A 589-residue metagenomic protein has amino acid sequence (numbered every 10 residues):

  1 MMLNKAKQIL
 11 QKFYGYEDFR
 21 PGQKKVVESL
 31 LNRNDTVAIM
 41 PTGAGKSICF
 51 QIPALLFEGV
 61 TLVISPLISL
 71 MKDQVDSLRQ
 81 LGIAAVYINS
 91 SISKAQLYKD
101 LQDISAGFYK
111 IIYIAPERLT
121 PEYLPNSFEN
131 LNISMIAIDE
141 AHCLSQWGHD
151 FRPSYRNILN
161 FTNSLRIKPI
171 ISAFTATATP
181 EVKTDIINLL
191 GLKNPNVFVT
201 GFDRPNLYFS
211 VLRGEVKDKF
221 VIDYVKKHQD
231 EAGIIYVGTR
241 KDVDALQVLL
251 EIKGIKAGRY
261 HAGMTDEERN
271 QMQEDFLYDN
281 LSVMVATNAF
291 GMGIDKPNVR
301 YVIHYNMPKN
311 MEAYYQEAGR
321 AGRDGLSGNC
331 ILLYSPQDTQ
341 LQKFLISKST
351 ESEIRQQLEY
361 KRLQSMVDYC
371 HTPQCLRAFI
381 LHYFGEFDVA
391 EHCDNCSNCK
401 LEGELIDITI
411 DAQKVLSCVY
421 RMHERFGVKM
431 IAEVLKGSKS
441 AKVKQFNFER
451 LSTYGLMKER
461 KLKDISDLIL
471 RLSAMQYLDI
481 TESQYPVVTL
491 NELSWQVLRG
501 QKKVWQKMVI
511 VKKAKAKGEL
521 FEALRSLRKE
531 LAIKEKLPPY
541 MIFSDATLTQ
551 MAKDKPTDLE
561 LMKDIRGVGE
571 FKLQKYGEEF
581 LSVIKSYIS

Functional and structural regions predicted by a protein language model:
M1-A6, E359-Y360, A378, D388-S589: Accessory DNA-binding and partner-docking regions appended to nucleic-acid-acting proteins, especially the terminal
M2-F13, E17, P21, K25-S47 (+4 more regions): Helicase motor core with emphasis on the C-terminal RecA-like subdomain
K25, K94, S365, K414-S417 (+1 more regions): Pre-recognition alpha-helix immediately N-terminal to the DNA-recognition helix within helix-turn-helix or winged-helix
L30, V225, F276, C370 (+2 more regions): Short helix-to-turn junction characteristic of helix-turn-helix DNA-binding domains, especially the helix
S69: Conserved Rossmann-like nucleotide-cofactor binding loop
R355-F384: Short, charged low-complexity linear segments at domain edges
